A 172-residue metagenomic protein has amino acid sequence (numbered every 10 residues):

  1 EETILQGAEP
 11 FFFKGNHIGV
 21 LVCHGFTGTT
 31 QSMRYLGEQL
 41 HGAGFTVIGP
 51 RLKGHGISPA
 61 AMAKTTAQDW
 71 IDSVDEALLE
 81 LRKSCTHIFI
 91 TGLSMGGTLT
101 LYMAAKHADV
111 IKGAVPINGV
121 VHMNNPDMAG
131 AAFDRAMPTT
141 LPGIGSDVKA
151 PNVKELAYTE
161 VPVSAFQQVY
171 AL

Functional and structural regions predicted by a protein language model:
E1, V110-K112, G119-L172: The alpha/beta-hydrolase serine catalytic core
T3-S58: Short, surface-exposed "cap/lid" segments of acyl-processing enzymes
A43, S84, H107-V110: Conserved dinucleotide-binding and phosphotransfer motif residues
S58-F89: Catalytic nucleophile-loop/oxyanion-hole region of alpha/beta-hydrolase and closely related hydrolase-like folds
G92-G96, T100: Gly/Ala-rich beta-loop-alpha elbow adjacent to hydrolase catalytic centers
Y102-K106: Active-site signature of alpha/beta-hydrolase-fold catalytic machinery across serine- and Asp/Cys-nucleophile hydrolases
